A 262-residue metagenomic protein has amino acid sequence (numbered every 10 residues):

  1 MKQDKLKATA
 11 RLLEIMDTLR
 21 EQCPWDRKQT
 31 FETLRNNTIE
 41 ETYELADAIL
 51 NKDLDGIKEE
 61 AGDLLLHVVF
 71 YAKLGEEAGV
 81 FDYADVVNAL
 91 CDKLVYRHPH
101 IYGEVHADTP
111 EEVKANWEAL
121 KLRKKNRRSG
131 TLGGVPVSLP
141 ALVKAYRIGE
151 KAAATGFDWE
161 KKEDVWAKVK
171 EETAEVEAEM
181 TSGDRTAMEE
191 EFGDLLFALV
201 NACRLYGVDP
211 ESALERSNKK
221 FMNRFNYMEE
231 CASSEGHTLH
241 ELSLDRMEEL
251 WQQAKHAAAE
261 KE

Functional and structural regions predicted by a protein language model:
M1-E60, L66-F192, L196-E262: Flexible "arm" and connector segments at domain edges
